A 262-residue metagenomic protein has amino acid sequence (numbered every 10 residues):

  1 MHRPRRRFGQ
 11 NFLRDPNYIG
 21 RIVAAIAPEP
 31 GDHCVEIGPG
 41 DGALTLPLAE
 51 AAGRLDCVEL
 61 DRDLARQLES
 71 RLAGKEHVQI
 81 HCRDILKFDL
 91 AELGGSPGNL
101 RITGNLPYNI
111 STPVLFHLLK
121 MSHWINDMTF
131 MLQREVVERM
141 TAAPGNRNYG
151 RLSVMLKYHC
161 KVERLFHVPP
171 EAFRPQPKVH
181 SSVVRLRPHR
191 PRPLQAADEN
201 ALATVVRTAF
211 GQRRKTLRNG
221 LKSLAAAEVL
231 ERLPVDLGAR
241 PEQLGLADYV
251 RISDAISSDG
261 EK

Functional and structural regions predicted by a protein language model:
M1-T208, E242, R251, E261-K262: Catalytic cores of RNA-modifying enzymes
P188, V206-K262: C-terminal lobe and adjacent flexible extensions of AdoMet/dcAdoMet transferase-like proteins
